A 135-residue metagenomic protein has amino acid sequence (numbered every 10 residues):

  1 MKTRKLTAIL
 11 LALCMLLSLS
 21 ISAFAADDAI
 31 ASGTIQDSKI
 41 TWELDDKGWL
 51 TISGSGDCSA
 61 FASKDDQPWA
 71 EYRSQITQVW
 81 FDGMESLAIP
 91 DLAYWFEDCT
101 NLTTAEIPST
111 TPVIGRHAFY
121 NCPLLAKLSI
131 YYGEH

Functional and structural regions predicted by a protein language model:
M1-L10: Bacterial N-terminal signal peptides that target proteins for export
L10-S18: Bacterial N-terminal signal peptides
L19-A31: Sec-dependent signal peptide cleavage junction
S20, D37, S129-Y132: Extracellular adhesion/carbohydrate-binding repeat motifs centered on closely spaced tryptophans
I30-T51: GGW-centered surface loops in extracellular recognition modules
W49-S55, R73-A88, C99-V113, C122-H135: Structural signature of tandem-repeat unit edges
S59-Y72, L92, Y131: Acidic/polar low-complexity surface segments
D91-W95, G115-Y120: Consensus positions within tandem repeat domains that build extended binding/scaffold surfaces
